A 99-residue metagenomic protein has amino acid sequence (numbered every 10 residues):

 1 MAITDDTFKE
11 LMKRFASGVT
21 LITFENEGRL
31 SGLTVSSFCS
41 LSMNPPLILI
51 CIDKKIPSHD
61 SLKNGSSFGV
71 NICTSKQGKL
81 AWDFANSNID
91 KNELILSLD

Functional and structural regions predicted by a protein language model:
M1-D99: Active-site-proximal mixed secondary-structure blocks
